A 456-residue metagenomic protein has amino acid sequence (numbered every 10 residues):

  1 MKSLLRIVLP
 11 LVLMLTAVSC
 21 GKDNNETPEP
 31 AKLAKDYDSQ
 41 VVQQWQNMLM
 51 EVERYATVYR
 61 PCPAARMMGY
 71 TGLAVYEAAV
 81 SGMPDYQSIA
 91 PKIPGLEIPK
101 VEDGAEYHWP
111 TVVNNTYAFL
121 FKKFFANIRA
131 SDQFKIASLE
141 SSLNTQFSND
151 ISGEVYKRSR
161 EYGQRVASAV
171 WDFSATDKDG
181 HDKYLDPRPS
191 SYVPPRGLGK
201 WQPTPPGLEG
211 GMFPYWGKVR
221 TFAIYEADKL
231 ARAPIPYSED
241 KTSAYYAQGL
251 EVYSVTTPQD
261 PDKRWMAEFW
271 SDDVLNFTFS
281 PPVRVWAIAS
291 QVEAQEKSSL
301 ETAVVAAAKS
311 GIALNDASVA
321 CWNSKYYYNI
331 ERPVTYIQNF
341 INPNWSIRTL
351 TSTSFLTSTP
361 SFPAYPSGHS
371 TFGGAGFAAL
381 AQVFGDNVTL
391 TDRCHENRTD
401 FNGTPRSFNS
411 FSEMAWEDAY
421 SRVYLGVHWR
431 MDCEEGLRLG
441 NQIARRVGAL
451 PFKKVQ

Functional and structural regions predicted by a protein language model:
M1-K2, G21: N-terminal hydrophobic targeting signals that begin at the initiator methionine
K2-P10: Sec-dependent signal peptide recognition, specifically the positively charged N-region followed immediately by
L15-S19: C-terminal motif of bacterial Sec signal peptides marking the signal peptidase cleavage site
N24-Q456: Acidic/polar surface patches and capping/hinge elements
